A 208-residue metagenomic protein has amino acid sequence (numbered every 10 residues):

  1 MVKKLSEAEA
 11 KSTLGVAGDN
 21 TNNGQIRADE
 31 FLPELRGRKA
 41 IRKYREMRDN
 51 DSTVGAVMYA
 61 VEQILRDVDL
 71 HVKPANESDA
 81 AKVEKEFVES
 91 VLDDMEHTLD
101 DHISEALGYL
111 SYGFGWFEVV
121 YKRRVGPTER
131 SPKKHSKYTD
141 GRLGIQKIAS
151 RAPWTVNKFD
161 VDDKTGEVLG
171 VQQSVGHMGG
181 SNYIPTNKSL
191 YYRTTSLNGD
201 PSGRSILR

Functional and structural regions predicted by a protein language model:
M1-T98: Extended, helix-rich architectural segments
A17-T21, E30-E34, E46-D49, A75 (+1 more regions): Structured, contiguous alpha/beta core segments that scaffold functional sites
